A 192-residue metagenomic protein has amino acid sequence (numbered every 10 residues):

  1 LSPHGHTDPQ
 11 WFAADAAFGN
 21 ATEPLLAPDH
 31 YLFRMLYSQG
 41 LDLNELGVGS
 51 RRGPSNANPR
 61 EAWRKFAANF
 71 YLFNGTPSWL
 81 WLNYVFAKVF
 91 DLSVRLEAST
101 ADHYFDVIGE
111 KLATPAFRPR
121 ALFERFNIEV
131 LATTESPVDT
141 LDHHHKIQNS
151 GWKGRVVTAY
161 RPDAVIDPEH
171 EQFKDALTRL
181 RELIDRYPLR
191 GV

Functional and structural regions predicted by a protein language model:
L1, G5-V192: Metal-cofactor-binding active-site regions of metalloenzymes
